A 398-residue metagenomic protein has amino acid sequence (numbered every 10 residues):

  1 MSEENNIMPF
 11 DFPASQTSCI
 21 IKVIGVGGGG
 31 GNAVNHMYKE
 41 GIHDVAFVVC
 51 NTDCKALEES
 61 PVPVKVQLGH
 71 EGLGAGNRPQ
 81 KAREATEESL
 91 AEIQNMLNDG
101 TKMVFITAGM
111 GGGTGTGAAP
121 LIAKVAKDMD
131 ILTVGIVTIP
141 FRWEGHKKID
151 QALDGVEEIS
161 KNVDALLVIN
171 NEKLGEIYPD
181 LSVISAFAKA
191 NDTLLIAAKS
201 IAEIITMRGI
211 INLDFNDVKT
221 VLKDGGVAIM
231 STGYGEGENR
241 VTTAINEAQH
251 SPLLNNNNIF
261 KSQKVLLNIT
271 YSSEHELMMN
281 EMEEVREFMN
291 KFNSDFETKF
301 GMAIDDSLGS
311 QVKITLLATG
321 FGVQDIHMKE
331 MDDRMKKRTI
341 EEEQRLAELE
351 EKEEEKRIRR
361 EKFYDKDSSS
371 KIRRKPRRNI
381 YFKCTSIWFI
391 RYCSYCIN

Functional and structural regions predicted by a protein language model:
M1-N398: Tubulin/FtsZ superfamily GTPase core signature
